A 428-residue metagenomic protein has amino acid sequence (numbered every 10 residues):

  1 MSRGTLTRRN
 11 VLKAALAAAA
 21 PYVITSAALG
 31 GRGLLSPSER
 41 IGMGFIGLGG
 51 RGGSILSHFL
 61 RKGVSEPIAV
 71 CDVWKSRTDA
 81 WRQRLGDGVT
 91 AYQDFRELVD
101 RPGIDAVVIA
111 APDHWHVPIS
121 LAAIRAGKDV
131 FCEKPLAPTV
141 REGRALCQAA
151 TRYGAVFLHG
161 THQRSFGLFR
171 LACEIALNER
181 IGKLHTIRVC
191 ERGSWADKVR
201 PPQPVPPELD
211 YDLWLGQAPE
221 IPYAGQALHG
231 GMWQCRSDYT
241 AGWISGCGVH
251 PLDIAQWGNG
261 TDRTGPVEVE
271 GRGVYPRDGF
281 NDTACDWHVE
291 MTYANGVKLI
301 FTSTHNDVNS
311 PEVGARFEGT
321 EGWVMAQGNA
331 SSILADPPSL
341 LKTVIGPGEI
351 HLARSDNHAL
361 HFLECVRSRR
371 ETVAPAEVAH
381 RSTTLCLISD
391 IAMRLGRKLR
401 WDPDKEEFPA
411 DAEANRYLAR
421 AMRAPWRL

Functional and structural regions predicted by a protein language model:
M1-A18: N-terminal secretory signal peptides and thylakoid transit peptides that target proteins across membranes
K13-P37, D282, C365-L428: C-terminal helix-rich "cap/oligomerization" subdomain common to oxidoreductases
A14-G86, Q163-F166, A255: N-terminal Rossmann-like dinucleotide-binding module
G47, R180-D197, D210-A224, V267-P276 (+1 more regions): NAD(P)-dependent dehydrogenases' Rossmann-like dinucleotide-binding region
V117-S165, E179: Beta-strand-loop-alpha-helix segment that lines the small-molecule cofactor/substrate pocket of alpha/beta enzymes
Q148-A155, L171-T186, Q203-V205: Basic phosphate/pyrophosphate-binding loop/patch that engages nucleotide-derived ligands
D212-N295: Rossmann-like dinucleotide-binding domain that binds NAD(P)(H)
W287-D356: NAD(P)-dinucleotide binding in Rossmann-like oxidoreductases
